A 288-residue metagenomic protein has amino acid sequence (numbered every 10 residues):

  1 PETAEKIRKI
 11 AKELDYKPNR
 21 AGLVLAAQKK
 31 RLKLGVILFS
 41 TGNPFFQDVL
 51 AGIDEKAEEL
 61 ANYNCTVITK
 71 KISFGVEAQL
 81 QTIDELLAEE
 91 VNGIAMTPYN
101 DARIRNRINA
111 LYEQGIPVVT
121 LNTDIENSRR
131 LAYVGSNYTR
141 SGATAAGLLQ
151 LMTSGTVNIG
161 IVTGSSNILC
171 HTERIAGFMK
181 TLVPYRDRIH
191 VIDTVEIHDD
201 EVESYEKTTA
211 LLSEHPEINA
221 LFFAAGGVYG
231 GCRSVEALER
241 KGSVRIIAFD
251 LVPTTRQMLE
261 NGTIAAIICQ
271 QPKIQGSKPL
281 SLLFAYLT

Functional and structural regions predicted by a protein language model:
P1-L25: N-terminal helix-turn-helix DNA-binding module of bacterial transcription factors
I10, L14, S166-C170, T181-L182 (+1 more regions): Hinge/cleft segment of the Venus flytrap/periplasmic-binding protein
K17-Q81: Amphipathic helical "hinge" segments at domain boundaries
K29, V134-N158, S204-T208, T255 (+1 more regions): Hydrophobic alpha-helical segments within soluble ligand-binding/sensing domains
I53, A145-Y185, D193, L283: An alpha-beta-alpha
G93-Y112, F178, D193-T254: Hydrophobic alpha-helical
N100-R140, V252-E260, I264: Flexible loop/hinge segments that line or gate small-molecule binding clefts
L238-T288: Flexible loop/turn connectors
